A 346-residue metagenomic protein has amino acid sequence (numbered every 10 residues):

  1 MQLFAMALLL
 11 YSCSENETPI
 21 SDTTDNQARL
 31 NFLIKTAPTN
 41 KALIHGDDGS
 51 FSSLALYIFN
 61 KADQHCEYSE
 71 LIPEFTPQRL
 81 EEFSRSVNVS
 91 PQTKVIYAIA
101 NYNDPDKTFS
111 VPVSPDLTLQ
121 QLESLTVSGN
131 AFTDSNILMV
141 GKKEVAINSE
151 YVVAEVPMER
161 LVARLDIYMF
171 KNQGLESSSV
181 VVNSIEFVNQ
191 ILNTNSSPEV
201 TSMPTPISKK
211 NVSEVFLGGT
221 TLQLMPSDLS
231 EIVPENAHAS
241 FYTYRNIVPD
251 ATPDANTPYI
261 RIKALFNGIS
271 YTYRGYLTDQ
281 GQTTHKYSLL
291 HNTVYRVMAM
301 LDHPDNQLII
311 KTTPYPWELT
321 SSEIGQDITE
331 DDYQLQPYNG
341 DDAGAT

Functional and structural regions predicted by a protein language model:
M1-L3: Sec-dependent signal peptide recognition, specifically the positively charged N-region followed immediately by
L9-S12: C-terminal motif of bacterial Sec signal peptides marking the signal peptidase cleavage site
S14-E17: Bacterial signal peptide processing site
P19-T23: Acidic, glycine-rich segments characteristic of secretory precursors and extracytoplasmic regions
A28-T36, L165-K171: A short, amphipathic beta-strand motif
N40-V111, R164, Q173-H291, D342-T346: Tryptophan-paired
S86, T93-K142: Signature of extracytoplasmic/envelope-associated structural regions
L119-L161, Y168-N172, Q280-Y338, A343: Extracellular beta-sheet/turn segments enriched in Thr/Pro/Gly and aliphatic residues
